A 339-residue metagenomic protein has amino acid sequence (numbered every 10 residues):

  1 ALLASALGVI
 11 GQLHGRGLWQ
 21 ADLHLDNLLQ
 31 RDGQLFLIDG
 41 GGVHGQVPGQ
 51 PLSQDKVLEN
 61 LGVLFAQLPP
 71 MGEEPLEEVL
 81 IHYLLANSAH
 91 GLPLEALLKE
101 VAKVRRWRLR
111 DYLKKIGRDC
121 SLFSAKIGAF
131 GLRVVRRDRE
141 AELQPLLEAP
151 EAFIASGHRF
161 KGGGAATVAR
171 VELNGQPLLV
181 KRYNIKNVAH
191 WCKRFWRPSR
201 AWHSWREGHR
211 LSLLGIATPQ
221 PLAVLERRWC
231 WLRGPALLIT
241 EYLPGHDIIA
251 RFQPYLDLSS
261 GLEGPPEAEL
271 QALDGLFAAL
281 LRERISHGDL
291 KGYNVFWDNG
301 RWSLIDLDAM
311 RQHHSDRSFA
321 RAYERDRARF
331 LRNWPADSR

Functional and structural regions predicted by a protein language model:
A1-A21, A141-F252, G275-E283: Conserved ATP-binding subdomain of kinase catalytic cores across diverse folds
L2, L256-A268: Activation segment of protein kinase catalytic domains, centered on the conserved DFG
L18-L25, I285-G292: Catalytic-loop of the protein kinase fold
L25, G42, P244, G292 (+1 more regions): Short, glycine/acidic-enriched loop or turn micro-motifs at the edges of active sites
N27-I38, N294-I305: Conserved protein kinase catalytic/activation segment
G40-R106, R301-R339: C-lobe/activation-segment region of protein kinase-like
V47-L52, A189-R194, R251-Y255, S315-R317: Short acidic, glycine/proline-rich loop/turn micro-motifs
L98-G157: Juxta-kinase regulatory segment immediately upstream of eukaryotic protein kinase catalytic domains
